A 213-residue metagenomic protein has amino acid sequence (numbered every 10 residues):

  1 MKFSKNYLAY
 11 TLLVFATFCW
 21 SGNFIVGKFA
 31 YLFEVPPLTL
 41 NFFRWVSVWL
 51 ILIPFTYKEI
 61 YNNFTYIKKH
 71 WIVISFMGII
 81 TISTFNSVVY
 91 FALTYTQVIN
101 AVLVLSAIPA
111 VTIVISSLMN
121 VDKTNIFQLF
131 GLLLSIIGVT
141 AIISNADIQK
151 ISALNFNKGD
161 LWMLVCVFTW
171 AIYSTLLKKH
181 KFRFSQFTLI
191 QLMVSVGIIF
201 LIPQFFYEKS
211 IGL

Functional and structural regions predicted by a protein language model:
M1-F43, S152-K179, V196-P203: Glycine-/small-residue-enriched transmembrane alpha-helix faces in small-molecule transporters and effluxers
Y10-V14, I74-G78, Y90, V102 (+2 more regions): Residue-level signature of transmembrane alpha-helical cores of multipass secondary-active transporters and flippases
C19, N23-F24, I53-N100, V104-L105 (+1 more regions): Specific transmembrane alpha-helical segments of multi-pass solute transporters/efflux pumps, especially DMT/EamA
A30, L40, R44, A92 (+4 more regions): Hydrophobic/aromatic residues within transmembrane alpha-helices of multi-pass small-molecule transporters
F43, I82, N86, I99-A107 (+1 more regions): Helix-helix packing/entry segments at the starts of transmembrane helices
V48-I67, L118, I137-A153, S195-L213: Membrane-interface helix-cap regions at the ends of transmembrane helices in multi-pass membrane proteins
I51-E59, I108-L133: C-terminal transmembrane-helix exit sites in multi-pass transporters
T65-V73, V102-L105, V121-A141, F156-D160: Loop-to-transmembrane alpha-helix entry segments
